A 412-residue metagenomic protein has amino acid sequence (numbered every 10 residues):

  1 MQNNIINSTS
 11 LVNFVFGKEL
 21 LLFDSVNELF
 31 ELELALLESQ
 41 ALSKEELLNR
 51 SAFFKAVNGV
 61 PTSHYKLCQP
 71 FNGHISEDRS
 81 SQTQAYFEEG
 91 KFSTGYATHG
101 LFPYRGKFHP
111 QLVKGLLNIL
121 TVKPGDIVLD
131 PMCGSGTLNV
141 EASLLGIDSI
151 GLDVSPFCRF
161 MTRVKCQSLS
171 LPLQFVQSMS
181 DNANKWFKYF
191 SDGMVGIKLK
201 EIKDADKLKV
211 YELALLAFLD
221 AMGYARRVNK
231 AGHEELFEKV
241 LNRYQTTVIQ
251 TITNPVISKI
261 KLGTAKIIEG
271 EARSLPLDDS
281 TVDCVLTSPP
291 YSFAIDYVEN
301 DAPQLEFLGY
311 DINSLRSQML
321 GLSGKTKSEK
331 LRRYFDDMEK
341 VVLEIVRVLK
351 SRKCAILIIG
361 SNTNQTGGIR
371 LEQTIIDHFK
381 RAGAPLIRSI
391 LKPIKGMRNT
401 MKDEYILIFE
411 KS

Functional and structural regions predicted by a protein language model:
Q2-V122: S-adenosyl-L-methionine
D126-L145, S149-S155, L275-E299, I345 (+1 more regions): Conserved proline-anchored active-site loop of SAM-dependent methyltransferases that bridges a beta-strand
L145, Q167-S168, V285, D301-F307 (+1 more regions): Glycine-rich, phosphate-binding/catalytic loops in enzymes
F157-L213, G309-G324: Conserved phosphoryl-transfer catalytic core
V210-T287, S292-N300: SAM-dependent nucleic-acid methyltransferase catalytic core
P290-E344, L349: SAM-dependent methyltransferase catalytic-core segment centered on the flexible catalytic loop and adjoining short
S323-A382: Conserved Class I SAM-dependent methyltransferase catalytic core
T363-I369, I376-S412: Class I S-adenosyl-L-methionine
